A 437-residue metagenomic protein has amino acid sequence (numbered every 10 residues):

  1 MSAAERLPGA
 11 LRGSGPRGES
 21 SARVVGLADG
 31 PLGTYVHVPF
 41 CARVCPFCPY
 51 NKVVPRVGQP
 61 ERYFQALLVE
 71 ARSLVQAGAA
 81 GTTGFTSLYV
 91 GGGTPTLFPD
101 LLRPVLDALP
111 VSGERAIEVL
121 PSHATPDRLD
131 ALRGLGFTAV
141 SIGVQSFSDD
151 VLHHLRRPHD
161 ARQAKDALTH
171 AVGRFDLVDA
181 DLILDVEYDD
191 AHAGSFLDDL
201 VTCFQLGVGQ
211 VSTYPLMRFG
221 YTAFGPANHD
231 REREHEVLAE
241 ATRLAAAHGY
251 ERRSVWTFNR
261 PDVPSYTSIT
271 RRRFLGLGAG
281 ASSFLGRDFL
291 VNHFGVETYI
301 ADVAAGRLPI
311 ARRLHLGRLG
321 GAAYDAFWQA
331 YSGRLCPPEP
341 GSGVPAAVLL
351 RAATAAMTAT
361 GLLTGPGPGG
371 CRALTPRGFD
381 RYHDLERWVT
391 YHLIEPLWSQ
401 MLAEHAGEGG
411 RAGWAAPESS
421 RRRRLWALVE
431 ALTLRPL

Functional and structural regions predicted by a protein language model:
M1-Y35, A42, G81, G407-L437: Flexible, acidic/Gly-rich N-terminal and inter-domain linker regions that tether and position cofactor-handling modules
V24, D29-P31, V53-A77, G84-S342: C-terminal scaffold of the Radical SAM
H37, V144, L374: Conserved SAM-binding loop
H37-K52: Local cysteine-cluster metal-coordination motifs and their immediate loop/turn environment, predominantly Fe-S cluster
V38, G278-A279, P376: Pocket-edge structural micro-motifs
C41, G209, P368-G370: Beta-strand-connecting loop/turn residues
Y50-V54, L363-P366: General structural signal for alpha-helix termini and helix-helix connectors
S283-L437: Charged, E/D/K/R/S-rich low-complexity terminal regions of large eukaryotic assembly subunits
